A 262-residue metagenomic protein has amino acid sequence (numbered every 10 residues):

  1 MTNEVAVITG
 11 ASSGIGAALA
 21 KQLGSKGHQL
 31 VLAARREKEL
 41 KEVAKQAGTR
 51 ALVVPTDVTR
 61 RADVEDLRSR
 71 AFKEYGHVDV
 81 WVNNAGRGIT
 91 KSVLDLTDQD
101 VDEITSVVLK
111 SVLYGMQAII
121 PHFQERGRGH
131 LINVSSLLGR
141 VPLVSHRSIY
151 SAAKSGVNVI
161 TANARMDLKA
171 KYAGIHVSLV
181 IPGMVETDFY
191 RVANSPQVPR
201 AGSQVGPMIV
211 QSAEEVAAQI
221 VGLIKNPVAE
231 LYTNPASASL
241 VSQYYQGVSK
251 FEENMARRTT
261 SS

Functional and structural regions predicted by a protein language model:
S12-S13: Conserved glycine-rich cofactor-binding loop
K26-E42: Conserved glycine-rich Rossmann-like NAD(P)H-binding loop of the short-chain dehydrogenase/reductase
T56-D66, D98: The beta1-alpha1 cofactor-binding region of Rossmann-like NAD(H)/NADP(H)-dependent oxidoreductases
S92-V93, D100-T105: Substrate-binding pocket helix/loop in short-chain dehydrogenase/reductase
M116, A153: Active-site helix of classical SDR
S136: Residue(s) in the substrate-gating loop at a strand-loop-helix junction that position the organic substrate next
A170-P235: SDR active-site lid
